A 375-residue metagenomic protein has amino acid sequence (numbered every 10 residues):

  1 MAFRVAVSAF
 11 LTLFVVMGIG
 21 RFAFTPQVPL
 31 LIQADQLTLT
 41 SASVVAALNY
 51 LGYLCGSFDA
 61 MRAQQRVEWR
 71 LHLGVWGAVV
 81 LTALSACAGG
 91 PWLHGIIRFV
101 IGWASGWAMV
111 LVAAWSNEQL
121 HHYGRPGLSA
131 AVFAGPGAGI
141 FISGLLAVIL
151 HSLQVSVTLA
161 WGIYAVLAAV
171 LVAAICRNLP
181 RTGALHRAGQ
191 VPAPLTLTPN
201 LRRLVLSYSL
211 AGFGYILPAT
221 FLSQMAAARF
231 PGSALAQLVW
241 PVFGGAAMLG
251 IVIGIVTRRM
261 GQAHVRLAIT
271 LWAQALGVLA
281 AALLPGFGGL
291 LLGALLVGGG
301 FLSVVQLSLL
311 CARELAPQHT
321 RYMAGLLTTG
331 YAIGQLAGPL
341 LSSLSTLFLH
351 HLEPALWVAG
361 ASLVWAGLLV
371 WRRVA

Functional and structural regions predicted by a protein language model:
A2-P29, T198-G214, L295-G299: Pair of pore-lining "gating" transmembrane helices in MFS-fold secondary transporters
T25, L201-P241, M248: Extracytoplasmic gate region of multi-pass secondary transporters
G56-E68, G250-A263, T346: Helix-to-loop junctions at the C-terminal end of transmembrane segments in multipass secondary transporters
W92-I101, G288-L296: Paired small-residue
F99-G135: Cytoplasmic helix-loop-helix junction between adjacent transmembrane helices in 12-TM secondary transporters
G124-P180: Helix-loop-helix hairpin linking two adjacent transmembrane segments in secondary transporters
H264-S308: C-terminal transmembrane helical hairpin of 12-TM major facilitator-type secondary transporters
A316-H351, A359: A late C-terminal transmembrane helix in Major Facilitator Superfamily
